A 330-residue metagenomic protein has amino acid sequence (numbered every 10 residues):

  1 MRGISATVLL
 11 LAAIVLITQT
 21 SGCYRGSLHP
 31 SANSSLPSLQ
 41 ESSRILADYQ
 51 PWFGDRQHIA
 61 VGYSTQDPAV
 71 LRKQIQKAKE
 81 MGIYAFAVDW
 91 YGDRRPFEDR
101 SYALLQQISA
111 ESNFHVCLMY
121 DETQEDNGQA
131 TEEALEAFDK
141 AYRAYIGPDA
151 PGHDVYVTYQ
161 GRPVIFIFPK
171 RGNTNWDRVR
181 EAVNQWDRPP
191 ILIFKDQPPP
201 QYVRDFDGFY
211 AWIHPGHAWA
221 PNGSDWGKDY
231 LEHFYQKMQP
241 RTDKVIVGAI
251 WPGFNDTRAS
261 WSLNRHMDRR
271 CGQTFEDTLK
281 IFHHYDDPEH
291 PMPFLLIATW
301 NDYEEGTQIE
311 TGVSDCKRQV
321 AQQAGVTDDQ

Functional and structural regions predicted by a protein language model:
M1-V8: Bacterial N-terminal signal peptides that target proteins for export
R2, I17-T18, L28-S35: Intrinsic disorder/low-complexity segments
V8-Q19: Bacterial N-terminal signal peptides
H29-Q330: Glycan-processing catalytic domains of CAZymes
